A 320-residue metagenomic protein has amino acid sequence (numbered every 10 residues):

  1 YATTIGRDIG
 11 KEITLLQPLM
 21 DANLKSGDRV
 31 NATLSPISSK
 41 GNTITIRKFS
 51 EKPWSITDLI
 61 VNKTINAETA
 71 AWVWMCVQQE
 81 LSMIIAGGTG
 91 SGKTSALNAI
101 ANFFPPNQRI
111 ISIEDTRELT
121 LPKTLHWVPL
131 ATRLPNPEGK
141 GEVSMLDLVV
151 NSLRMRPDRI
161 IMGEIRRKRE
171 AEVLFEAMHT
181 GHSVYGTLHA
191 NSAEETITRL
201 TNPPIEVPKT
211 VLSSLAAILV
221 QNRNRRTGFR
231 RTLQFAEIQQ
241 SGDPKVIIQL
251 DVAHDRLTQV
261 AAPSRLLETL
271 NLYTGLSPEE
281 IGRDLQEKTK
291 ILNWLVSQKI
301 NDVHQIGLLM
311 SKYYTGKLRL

Functional and structural regions predicted by a protein language model:
Y1-L81: P-loop NTP-binding catalytic core
L24-S26, L34-P36, I46-K48, G87 (+4 more regions): Flexible glycine-/small-residue-rich
A70-G87, A99-N224: Switch/coupling sub-region of P-loop NTPases
G90: Walker A (P-loop) phosphate-binding loop of P-loop NTPases
K93: Conserved lysine of the Walker
A217-W294: Conserved P-loop NTPase
E287-L320: Terminal-proximal interaction/regulatory segments of ATP-powered molecular machines
